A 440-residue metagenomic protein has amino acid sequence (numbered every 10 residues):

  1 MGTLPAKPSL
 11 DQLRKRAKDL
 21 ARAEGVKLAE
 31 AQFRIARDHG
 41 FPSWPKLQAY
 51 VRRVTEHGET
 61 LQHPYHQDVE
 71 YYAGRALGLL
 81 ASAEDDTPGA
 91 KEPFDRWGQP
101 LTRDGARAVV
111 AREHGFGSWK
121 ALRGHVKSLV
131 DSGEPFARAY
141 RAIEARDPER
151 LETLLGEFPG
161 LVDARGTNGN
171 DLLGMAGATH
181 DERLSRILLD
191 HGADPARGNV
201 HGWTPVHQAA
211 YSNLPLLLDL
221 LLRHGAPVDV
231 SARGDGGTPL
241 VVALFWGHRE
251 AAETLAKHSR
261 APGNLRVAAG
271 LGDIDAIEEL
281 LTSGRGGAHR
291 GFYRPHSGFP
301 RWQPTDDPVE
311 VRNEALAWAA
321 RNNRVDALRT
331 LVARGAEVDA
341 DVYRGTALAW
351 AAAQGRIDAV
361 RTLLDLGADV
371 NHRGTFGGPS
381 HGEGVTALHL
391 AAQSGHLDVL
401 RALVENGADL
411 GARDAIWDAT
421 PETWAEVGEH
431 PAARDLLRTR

Functional and structural regions predicted by a protein language model:
M1-T153, E157: Intrinsically disordered, low-complexity eukaryotic regions enriched in glycine, serine and charged residues
V130-R138, L244-F245, R249-G287, G291 (+3 more regions): Ankyrin-repeat-protein effector appendages
G133-R141, A164-M175, G198-P205, S231-P239 (+5 more regions): Ankyrin-repeat boundary/"N-cap" motif
E134-L172, L271-F292, A315, A327: N-terminal segments that cap or nucleate solenoid repeat domains
R141-R146, M175-D181, Q208-L214, V242-H248 (+6 more regions): Ankyrin repeat A-helix N-terminal signature
R150, R183-L184, L216-L217, E250-A251 (+5 more regions): Conserved ankyrin/ankyrin-like repeat signature
L151-F158, L244-E250, A288-Q303: Repeat-mediated protein-protein interaction surfaces in helical alpha-solenoids
L155-G160, R186-D194, L220-P227, A256-R260 (+5 more regions): Ankyrin repeat domain, specifically the short helix-to-loop turn at the C-terminus of the second helix of each repeat
